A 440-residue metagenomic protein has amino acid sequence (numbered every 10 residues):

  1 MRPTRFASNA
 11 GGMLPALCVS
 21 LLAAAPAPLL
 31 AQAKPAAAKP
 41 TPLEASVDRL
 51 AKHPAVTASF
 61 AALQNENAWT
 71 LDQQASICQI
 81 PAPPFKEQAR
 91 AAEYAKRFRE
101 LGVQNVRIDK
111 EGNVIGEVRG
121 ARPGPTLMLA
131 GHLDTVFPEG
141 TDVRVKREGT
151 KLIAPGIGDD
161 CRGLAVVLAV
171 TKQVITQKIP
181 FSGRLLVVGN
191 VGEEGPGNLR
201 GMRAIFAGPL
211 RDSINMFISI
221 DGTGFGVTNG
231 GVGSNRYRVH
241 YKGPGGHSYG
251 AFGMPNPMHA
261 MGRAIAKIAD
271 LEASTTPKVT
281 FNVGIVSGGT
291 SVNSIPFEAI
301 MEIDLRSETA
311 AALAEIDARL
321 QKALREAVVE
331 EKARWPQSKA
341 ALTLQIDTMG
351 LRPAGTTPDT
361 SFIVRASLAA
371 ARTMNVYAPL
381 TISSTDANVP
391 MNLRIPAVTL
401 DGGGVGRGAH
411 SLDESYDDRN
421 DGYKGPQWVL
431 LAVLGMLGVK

Functional and structural regions predicted by a protein language model:
M1-A10: N-terminal secretory signal peptides that target proteins for export/translocation
G12-P28: Bacterial N-terminal signal peptides
Q32-P83, G231-G233: N-terminal hydrophobic or amphipathic helices/low-complexity stretches enriched in small/hydrophobic/Pro/Gly
K34-P54, A58, M258-K440: Metal-dependent amide/peptide-bond hydrolase catalytic core, centered on the "pita-bread" metallohydrolase fold
L71-G124: A non-catalytic alpha/beta surface segment that caps or lines the substrate-entry region of metallo-dependent hydrolase
E117-C161: Catalytic-core environment of secreted peptidases
L133-R147, I214, N229-H240: Acidic-glycine-rich active-site phosphate/pyrophosphate-binding loop
K151, G156-S234, S274, N293 (+1 more regions): Acidic/histidine-rich catalytic neighborhood of metal-dependent amide-processing enzymes
